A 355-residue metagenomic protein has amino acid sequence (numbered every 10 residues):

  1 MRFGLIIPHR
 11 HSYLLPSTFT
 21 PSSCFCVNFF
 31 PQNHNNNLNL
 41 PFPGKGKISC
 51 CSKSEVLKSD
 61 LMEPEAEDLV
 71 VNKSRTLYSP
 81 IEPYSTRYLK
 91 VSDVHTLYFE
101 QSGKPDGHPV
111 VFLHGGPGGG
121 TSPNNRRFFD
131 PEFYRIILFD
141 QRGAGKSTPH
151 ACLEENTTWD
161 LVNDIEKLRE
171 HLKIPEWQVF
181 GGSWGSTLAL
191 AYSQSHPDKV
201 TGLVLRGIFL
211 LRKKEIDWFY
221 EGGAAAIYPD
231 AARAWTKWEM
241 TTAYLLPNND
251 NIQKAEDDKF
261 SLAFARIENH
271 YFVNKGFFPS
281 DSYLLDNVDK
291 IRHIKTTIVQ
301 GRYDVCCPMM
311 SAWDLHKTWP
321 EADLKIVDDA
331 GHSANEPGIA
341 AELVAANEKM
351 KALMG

Functional and structural regions predicted by a protein language model:
M1-P41: N-terminal chloroplast transit peptides
R2, S79, K213, W218-N287 (+1 more regions): Alpha/beta-hydrolase
R2-L5, K317, A322-G355: Catalytic active-site module of serine/aspartate enzymes centered on a nucleophile-bearing elbow/loop
D68-L69, V91-P149: Conserved HGGG/HGGXW glycine-rich cap/lid loop of the alpha/beta-hydrolase fold
W159-Q178: Conserved acidic catalytic loop of the alpha/beta-hydrolase fold
P175-K214: Conserved hydrolase catalytic core segment
D198-I227, E342, K349: A catalytic-pocket lid/entrance helix-loop region that shapes and gates access to the active site across common
I291-R292, I298-Q300: Short beta-strand/loop motif that positions the catalytic acidic residue of the alpha/beta-hydrolase fold
